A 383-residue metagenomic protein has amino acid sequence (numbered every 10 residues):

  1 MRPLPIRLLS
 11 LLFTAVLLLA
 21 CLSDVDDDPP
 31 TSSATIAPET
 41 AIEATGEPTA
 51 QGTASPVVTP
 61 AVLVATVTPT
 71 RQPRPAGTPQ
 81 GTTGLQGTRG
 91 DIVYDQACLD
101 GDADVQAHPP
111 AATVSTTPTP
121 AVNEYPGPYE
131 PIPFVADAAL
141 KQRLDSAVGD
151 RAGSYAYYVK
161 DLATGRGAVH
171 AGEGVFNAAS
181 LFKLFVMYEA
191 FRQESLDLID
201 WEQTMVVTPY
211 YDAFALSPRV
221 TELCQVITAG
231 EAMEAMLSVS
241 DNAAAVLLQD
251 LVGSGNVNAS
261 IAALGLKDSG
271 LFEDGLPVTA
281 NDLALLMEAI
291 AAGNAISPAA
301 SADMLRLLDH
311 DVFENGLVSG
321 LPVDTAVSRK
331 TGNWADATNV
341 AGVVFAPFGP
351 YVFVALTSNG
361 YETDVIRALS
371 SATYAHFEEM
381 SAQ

Functional and structural regions predicted by a protein language model:
R2-L9: Bacterial N-terminal signal peptides that target proteins for export
L18-A20: C-terminal motif of bacterial Sec signal peptides marking the signal peptidase cleavage site
L22-G81, L85-V114, P118-D145, N294-V312 (+1 more regions): Structured C-terminal helix/loop/strand segments within mature extracytoplasmic catalytic/sensor domains
A139-G172, V343, F353: A short, well-structured edge-of-sheet supersecondary motif
S154, Q225-T228, M233, A243-A295: Mid-domain, small-residue-enriched loop/turn segments at the edges of structured enzyme/sensor domains
G165, F176-V207, F353: Active-site SXXK
E194-G230, E234: Active-site-proximal loop and beta-strand segments within enzyme catalytic domains
L276-N333: A conserved catalytic-loop motif detector
